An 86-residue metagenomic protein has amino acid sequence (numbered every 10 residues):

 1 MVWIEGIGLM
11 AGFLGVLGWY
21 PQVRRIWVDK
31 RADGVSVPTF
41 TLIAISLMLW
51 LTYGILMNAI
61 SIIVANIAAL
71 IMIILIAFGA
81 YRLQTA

Functional and structural regions predicted by a protein language model:
M1-A86: Alpha-helical membrane-protein topology signature
